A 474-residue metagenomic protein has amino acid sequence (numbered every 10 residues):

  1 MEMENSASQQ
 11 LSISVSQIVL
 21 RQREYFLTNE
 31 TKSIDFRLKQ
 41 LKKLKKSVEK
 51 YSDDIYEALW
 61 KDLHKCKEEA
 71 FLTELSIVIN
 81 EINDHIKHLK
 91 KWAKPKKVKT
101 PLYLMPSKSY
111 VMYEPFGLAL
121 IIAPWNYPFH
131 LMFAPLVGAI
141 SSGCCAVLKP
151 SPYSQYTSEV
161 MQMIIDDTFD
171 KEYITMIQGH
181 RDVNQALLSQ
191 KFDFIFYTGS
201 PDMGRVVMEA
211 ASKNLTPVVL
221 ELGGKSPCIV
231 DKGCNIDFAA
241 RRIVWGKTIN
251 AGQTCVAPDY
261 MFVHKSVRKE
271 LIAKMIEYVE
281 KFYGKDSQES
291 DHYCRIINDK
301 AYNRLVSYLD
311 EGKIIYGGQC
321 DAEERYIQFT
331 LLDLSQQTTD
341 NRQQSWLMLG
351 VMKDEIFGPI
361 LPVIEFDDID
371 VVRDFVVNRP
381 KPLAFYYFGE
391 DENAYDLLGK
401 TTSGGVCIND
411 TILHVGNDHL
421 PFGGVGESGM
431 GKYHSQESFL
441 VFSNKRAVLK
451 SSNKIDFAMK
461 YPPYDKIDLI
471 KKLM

Functional and structural regions predicted by a protein language model:
M1-Y110: N-terminal Rossmann-like NAD(P)+-binding subdomain of aldehyde/semialdehyde dehydrogenases
E2, F36, I327-M474: Conserved C-terminal structural/oligomerization subdomain of aldehyde/semialdehyde dehydrogenase
S6, F169, D202-W346, I408 (+2 more regions): ALDH superfamily catalytic-core signature
V15, I34, S52, I236 (+3 more regions): Residues at or immediately preceding the N-termini of alpha-helices
E24-E30, I121, C228-V230, Y260-V263 (+4 more regions): Short, well-ordered beta-strand elements within core beta-sheets of diverse protein domains
E30, K45-V48, S52, L63 (+12 more regions): Structural signal for hydrophobic packing residues in well-ordered secondary-structure cores of soluble enzyme domains
R37, I82, G143, I174 (+8 more regions): Residue-level signal for inorganic ion chemistry
L102-F238: Rossmann-like NAD(P) dinucleotide-binding subdomain of oxidoreductase/dehydrogenase enzymes
